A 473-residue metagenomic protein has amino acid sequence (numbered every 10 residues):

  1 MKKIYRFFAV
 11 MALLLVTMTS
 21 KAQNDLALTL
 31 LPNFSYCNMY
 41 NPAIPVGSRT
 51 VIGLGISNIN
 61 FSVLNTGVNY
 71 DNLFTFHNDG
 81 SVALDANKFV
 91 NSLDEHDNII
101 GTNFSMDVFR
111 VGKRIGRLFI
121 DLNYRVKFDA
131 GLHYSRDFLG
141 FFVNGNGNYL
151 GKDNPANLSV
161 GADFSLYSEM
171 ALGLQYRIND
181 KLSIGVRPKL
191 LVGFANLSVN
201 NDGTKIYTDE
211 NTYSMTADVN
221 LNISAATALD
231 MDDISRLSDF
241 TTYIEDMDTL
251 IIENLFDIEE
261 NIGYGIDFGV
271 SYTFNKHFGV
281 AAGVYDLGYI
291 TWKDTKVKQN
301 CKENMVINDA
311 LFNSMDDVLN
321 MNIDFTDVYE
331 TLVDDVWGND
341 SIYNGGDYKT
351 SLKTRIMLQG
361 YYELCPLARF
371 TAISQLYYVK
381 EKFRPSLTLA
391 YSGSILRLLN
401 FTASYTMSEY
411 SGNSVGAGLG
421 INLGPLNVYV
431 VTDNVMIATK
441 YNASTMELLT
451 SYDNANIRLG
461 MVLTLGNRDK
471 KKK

Functional and structural regions predicted by a protein language model:
M1-L26: Bacterial Sec-dependent N-terminal signal peptides
Q23-K473: Subset of outer-membrane beta-barrel
